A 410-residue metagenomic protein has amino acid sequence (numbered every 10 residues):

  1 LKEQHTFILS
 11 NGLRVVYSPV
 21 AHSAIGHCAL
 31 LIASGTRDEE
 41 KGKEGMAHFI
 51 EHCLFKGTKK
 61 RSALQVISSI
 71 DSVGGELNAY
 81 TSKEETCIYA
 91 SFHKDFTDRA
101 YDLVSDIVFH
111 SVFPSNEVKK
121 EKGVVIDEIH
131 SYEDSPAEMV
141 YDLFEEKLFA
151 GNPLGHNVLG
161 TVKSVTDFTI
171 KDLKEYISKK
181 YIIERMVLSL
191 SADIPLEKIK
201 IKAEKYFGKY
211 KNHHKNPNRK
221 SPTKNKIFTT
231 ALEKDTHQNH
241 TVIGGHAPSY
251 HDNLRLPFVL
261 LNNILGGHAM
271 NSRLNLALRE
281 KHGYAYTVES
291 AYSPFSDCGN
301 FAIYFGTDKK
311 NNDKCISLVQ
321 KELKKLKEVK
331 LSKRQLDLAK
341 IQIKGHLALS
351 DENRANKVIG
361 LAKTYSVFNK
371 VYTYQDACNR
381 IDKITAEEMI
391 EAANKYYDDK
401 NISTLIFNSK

Functional and structural regions predicted by a protein language model:
L1-I25: N- or domain-start disorder-to-order transition segments that initiate the globular core
E3, I8, A63-K215, S221 (+6 more regions): Charge-rich, well-structured scaffold segments of protease-associated domains
P19-I70, F144, Y181, I243 (+2 more regions): Active/ligand-binding-proximal structured segments within catalytic/core domains that scaffold catalytic residues
A21-A24, S82, T236-H237, D398: Short strand-connecting beta-turns/loops that link adjacent beta-strands
I227-T229: Flexible, small-/acidic-enriched active-site or ligand-binding loops
